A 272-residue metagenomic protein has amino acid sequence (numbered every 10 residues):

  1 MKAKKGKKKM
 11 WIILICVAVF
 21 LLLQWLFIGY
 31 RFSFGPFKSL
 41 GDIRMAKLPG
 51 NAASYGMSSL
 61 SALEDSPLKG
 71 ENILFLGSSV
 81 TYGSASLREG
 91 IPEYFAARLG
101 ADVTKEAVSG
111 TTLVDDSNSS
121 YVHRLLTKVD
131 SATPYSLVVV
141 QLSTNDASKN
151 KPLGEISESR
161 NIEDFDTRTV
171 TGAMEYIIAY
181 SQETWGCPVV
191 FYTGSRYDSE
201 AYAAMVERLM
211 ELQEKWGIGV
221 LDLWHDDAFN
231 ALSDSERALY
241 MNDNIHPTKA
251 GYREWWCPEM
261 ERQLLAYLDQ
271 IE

Functional and structural regions predicted by a protein language model:
M1-L76, V80-L87, A97, S131-P134 (+2 more regions): N-terminal secretory targeting modules
N72-L74, V80-R160: Conserved SGNH/GDSL esterase-like catalytic core that processes O-acyl groups on lipids and polysaccharides
F95-A96, S181-Q182, L212-Q213, I218: A generic structural signal for well-ordered alpha-helical segments
Q141-N145, E175-L209: Active-site segments of SGNH/GDSL-like serine hydrolases that catalyze O-acetyl group transfer/hydrolysis on lipids
G154-I162, D234-M241: Short glycine/proline- and charge-enriched loop/turn segments that cap or connect secondary-structure elements
R160-V170, N242-P247: A short acidic, glycine-rich active-site loop that binds or catalyzes chemistry on phosphate/adenosine moieties
G194-E272: Catalytic His-Asp segment of secreted/periplasmic serine-dependent ester chemistry enzymes
